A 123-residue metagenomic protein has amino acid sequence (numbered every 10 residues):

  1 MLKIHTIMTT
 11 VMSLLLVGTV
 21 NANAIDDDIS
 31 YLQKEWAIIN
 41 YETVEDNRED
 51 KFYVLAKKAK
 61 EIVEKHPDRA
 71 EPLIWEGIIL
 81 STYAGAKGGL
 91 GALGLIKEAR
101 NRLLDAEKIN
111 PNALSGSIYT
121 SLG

Functional and structural regions predicted by a protein language model:
M1-M8: Bacterial N-terminal signal peptides that target proteins for export
M8-V17: Bacterial N-terminal signal peptides
G18-A24: Sec/Tat signal peptide C-region and signal peptidase I cleavage site
A24-E42, P67-K87, N112-G123: Amphipathic alpha-helical repeat scaffolds of TPR domains
I39, L55, I62, A84 (+3 more regions): Alpha-helical solenoid scaffolds that mediate protein-protein interactions, centered on TPR/SEL1-like repeats but also
E45-K60, A92-R100: Helix-turn-helix repeat elements of alpha-solenoid scaffolds
E98-L103, L122: Hydrophobic alpha-helical segments of small multi-pass membrane proteins
